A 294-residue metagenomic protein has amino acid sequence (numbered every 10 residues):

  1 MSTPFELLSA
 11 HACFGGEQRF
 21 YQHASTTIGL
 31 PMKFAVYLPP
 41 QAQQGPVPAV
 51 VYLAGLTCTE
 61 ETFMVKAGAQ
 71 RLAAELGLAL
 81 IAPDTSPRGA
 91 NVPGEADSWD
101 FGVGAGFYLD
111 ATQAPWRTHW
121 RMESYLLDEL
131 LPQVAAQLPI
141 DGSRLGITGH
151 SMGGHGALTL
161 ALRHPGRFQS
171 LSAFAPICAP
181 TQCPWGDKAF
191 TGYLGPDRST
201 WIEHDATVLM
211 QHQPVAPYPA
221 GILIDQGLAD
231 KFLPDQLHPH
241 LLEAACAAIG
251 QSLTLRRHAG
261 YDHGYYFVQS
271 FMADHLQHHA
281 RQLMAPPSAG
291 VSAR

Functional and structural regions predicted by a protein language model:
S2-R294: Non-catalytic cap/lid and distal C-terminal segments of serine-dependent acyl enzymes
